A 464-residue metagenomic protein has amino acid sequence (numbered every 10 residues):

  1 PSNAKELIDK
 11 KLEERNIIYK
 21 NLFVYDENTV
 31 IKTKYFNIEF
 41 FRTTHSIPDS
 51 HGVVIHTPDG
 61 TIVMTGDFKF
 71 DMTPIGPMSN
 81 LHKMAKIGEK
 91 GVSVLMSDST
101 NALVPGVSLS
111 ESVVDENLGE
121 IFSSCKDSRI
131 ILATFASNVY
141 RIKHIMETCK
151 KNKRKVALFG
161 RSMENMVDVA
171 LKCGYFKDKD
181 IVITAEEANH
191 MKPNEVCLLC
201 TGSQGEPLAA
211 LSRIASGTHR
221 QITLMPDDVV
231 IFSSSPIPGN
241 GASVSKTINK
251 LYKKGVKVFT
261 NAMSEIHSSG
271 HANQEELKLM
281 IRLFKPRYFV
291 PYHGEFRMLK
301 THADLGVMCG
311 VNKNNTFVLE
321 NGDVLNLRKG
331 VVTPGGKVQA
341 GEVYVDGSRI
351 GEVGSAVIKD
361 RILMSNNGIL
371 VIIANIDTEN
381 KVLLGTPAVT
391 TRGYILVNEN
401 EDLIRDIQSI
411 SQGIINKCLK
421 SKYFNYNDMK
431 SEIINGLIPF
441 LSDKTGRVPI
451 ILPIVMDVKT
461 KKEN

Functional and structural regions predicted by a protein language model:
P1-M191, A209-T223, A242-K246: His/Asp/Glu-rich metal-coordinating catalytic cores of metallo-dependent phosphodiesterases/hydrolases acting on
V92, D127, L277-G294, P449: Proline-aspartate-enriched helix->loop->beta-strand connector
S108-V114, K179, C200-S216, G239-S243 (+3 more regions): A general structural motif
S123-I130, K150-R154, P226-I231, F259-N261 (+1 more regions): Short, surface-exposed connector motifs at secondary-structure boundaries
F159-S234, G330-I358: A contiguous, basic/glycine-rich beta-loop/short-helix subdomain that forms a polymer-engagement track
L251-A272, E276: Generic long, charged, amphipathic alpha-helical segments
V290-G330: Anionic-ligand-binding alpha/beta catalytic cores of soluble enzymes and soluble regulatory domains that recognize
V357-I450, V455-V458: Conserved bacterial/organellar gene-expression machines centered on ribosome-associated P-loop NTPases
